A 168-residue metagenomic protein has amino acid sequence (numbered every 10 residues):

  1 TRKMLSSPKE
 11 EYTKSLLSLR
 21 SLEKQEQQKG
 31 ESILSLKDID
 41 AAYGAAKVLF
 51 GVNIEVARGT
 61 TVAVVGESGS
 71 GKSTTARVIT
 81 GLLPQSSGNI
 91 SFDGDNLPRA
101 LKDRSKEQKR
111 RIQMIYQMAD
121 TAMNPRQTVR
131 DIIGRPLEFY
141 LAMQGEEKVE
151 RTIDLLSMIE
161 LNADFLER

Functional and structural regions predicted by a protein language model:
L5-S32: C-terminal boundary and immediately downstream tail of ABC-type ATPase nucleotide-binding domains
V65-E67: The feature captures the beta-strand-to-loop junction immediately N-terminal to the Walker
T80: Helix-to-loop junction immediately C-terminal to a conserved catalytic motif
L83-F92, M143: Conserved post-Walker A/P-loop segment of ABC ATPase nucleotide-binding domains
N89-E107: ABC ATPase NBD Q-loop/coupling interface
M118, Q127-F139: Q-loop/switch helix immediately C-terminal to the Walker
E147-F165: Conserved ABC ATPase "signature" region
